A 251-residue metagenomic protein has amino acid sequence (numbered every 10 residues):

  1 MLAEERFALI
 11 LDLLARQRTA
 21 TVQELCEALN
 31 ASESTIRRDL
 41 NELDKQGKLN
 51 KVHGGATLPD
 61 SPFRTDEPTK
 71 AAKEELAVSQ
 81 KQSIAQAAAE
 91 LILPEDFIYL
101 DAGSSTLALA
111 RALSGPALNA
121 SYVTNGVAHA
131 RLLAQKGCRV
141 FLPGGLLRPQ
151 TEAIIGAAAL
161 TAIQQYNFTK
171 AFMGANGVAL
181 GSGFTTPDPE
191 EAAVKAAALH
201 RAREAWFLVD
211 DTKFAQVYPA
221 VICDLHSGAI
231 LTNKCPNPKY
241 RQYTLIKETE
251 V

Functional and structural regions predicted by a protein language model:
L2-D12, T19-L25, N30-S32, K45 (+2 more regions): Conserved phosphate- and dinucleotide-binding cores of soluble alpha/beta proteins, encompassing both enzyme active
L2-Q23, A28, S34, R38-Y99 (+2 more regions): HTH-adjacent hinge/linker in prokaryotic transcriptional regulators
D60, A102, V209: Pocket-edge structural micro-motifs
S104-L107: Gly/Ser/Thr-rich loops at beta-strand to alpha-helix junctions that form or flank small-molecule/cofactor-binding
